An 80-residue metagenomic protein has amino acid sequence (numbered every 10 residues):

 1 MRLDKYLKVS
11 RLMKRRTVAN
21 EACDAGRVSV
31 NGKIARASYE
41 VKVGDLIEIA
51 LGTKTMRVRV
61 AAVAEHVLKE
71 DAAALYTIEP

Functional and structural regions predicted by a protein language model:
M1-K5, I34-R36, E40-P80: Ferredoxin-like alpha/beta domains used as RNA- or RNAP-binding modules
M1-V43: A basic, amphipathic helix-loop patch mediating RNA/tRNA/ribosome contacts
